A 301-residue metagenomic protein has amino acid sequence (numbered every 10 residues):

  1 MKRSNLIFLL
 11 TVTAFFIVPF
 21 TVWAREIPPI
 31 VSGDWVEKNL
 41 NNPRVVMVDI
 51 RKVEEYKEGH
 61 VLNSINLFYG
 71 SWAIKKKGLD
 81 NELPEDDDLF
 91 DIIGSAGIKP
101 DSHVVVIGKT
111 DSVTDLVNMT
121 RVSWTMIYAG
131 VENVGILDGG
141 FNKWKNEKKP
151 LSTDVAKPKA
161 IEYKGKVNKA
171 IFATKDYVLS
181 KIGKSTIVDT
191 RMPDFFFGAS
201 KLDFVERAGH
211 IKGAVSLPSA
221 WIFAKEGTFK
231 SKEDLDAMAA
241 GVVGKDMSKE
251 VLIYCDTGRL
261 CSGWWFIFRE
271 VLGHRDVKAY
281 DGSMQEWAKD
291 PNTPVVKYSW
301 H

Functional and structural regions predicted by a protein language model:
M1-L10: Bacterial N-terminal signal peptides that target proteins for export
L9-P19: Bacterial N-terminal signal peptides
V22-A24: Boundary at the C-terminal end of the N-terminal hydrophobic targeting segment
E26, N142-K212, N292-H301: Active-site neighborhoods of enzymes that stabilize oxyanions during catalysis
V36, R44-R51, L67, I187-D189 (+1 more regions): Short hydrophobic beta-strand that contains or immediately precedes a catalytic carboxylate
I74-H103, S219-V251: Helix-loop module immediately N-terminal to the HCX5R catalytic loop in PTP-like cysteine phosphatase domains
D86-Y177, S200, L260-V277, G282-S283: Thiolate-centered catalytic microenvironments shared by cysteine-dependent enzyme domains
A237, M247-H301: C-terminal soluble interaction/assembly domains
